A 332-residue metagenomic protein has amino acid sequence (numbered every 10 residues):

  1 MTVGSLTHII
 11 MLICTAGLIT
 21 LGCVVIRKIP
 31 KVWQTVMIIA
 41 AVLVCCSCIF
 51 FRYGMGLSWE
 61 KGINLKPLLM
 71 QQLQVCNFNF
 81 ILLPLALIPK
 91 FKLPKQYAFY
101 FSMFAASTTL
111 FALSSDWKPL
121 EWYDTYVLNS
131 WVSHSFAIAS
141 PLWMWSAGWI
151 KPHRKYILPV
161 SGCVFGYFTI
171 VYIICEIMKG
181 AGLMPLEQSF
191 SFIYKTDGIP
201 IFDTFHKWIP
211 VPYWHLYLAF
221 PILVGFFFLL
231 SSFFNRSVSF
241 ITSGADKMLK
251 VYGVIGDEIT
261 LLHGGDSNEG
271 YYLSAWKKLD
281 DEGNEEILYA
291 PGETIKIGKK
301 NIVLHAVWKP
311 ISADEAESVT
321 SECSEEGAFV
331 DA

Functional and structural regions predicted by a protein language model:
M1-I13, I157-G162, G166, G182-F228: Membrane-interface transmembrane-helix boundary segments in multi-pass integral membrane proteins
I9-G17, Q72-L82, A98, L128-A139: Membrane-embedded alpha-helical segments of multi-pass membrane proteins, especially the transmembrane helices
L18-V24, L82-L83, F136-K155, F168: Alpha-helical transmembrane segments in multipass membrane proteins, preferentially the mid-helix core
V25-M37, I88-Q96, A147-L158: Membrane-interface helix-boundary motifs at transmembrane edges
L43-Y53, S102-S114, V164-I173: Aromatic-anchored segments of alpha-helical transmembrane domains
F51-K61, F111-W122, I177: Juxtamembrane "helix-exit" motif on the non-cytosolic side of transmembrane helices
L85-A147: Membrane-proximal helix-loop-helix units in multi-pass membrane proteins
V238-A332: Secondary-structure capping and domain/repeat boundary segments
